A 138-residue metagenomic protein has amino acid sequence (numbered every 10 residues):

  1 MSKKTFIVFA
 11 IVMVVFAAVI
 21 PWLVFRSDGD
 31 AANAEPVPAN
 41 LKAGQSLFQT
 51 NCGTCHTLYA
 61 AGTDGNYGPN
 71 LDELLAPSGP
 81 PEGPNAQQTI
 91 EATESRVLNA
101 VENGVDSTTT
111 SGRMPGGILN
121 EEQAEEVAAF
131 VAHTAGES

Functional and structural regions predicted by a protein language model:
K4-F9, M13-R26, P115-S138: C-terminal capping alpha-helices of c-type cytochrome domains
V19-D30, C52-Y59: Short, charge-rich amphipathic segments
W22-L47, S138: Electrostatic cytochrome c docking/interface patches
V37-L58, S95-N99: Sequence/structural segment immediately N-terminal to covalent heme-attachment motifs in c-type and related
G62-G136: Extracytoplasmic electron-transfer domains, predominantly the class I c-type cytochrome c fold
